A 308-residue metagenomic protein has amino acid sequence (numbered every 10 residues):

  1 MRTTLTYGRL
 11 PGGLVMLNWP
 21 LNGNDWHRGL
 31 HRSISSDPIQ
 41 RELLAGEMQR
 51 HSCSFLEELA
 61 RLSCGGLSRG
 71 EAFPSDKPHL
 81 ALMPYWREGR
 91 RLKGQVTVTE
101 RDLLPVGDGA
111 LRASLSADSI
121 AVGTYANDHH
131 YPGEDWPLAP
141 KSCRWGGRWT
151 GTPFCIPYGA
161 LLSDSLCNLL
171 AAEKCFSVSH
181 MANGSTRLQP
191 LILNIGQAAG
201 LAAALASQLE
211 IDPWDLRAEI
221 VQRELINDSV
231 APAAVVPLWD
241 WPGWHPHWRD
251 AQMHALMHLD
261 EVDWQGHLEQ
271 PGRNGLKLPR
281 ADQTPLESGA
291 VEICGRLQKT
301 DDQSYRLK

Functional and structural regions predicted by a protein language model:
M1-L278, T284-P285, G289-E292: Flavin (FAD/FMN)-binding glycine-rich loop and adjacent Rossmann-like elements that form
I293-L297: OB-fold and OB-like beta-barrel modules that bind single-stranded nucleic acids
D302-L307: Short aromatic-glycine-enriched beta-strand elements
